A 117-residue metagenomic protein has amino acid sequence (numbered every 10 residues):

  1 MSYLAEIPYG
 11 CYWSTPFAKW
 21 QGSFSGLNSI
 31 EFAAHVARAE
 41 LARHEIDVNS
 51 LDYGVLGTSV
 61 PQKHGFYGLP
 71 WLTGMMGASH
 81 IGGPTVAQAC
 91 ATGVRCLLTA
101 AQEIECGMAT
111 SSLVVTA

Functional and structural regions predicted by a protein language model:
M1-I81, T116-A117: Conserved "HGTGT" condensation-loop signature of ketosynthase/thiolase-family condensing enzymes that catalyze
T58-S111: Conserved catalytic cysteine-centered active-site region of acyl-thioester-dependent Claisen-condensing enzymes
